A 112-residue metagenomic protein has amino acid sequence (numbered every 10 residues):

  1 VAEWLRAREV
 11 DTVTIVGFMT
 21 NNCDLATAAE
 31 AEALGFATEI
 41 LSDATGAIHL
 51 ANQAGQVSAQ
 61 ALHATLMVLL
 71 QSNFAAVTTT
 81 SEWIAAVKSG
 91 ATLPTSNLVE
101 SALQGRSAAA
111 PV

Functional and structural regions predicted by a protein language model:
V1-V112: Active-site-adjacent betaalpha module
